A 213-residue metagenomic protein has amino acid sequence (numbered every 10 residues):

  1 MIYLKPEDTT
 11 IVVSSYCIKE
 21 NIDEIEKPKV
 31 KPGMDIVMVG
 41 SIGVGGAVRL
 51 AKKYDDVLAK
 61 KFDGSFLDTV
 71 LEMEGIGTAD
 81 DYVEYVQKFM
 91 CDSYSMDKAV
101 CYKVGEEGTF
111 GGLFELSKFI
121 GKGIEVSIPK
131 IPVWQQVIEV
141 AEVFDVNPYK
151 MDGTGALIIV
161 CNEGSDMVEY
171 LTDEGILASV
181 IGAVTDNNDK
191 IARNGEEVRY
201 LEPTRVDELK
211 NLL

Functional and structural regions predicted by a protein language model:
M1-L213: Helix-biased detector of long, well-ordered alpha-helical tracts
